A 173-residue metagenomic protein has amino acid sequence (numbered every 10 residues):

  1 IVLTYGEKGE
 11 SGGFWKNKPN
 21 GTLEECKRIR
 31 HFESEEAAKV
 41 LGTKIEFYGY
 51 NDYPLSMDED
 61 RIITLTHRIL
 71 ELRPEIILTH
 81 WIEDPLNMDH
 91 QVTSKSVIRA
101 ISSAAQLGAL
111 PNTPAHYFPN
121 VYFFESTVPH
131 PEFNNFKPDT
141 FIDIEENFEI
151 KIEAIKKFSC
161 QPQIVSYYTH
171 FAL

Functional and structural regions predicted by a protein language model:
I1-L72: Active-site rim/loop-helix segments in enzyme catalytic domains that contact anionic ligands
K44, P54-L173: Metal-dependent de-N-acetylase/amidase catalytic core
